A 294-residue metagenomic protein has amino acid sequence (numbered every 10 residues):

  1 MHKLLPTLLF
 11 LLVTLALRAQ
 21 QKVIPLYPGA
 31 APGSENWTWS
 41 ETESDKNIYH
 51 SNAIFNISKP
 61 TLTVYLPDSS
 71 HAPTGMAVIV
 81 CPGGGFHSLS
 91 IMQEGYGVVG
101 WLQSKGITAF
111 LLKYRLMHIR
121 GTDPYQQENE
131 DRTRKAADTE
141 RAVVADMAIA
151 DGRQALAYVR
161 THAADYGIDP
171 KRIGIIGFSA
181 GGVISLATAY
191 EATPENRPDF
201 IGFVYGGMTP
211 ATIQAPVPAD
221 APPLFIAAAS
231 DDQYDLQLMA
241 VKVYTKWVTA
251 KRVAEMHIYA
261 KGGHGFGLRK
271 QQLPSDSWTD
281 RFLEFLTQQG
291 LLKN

Functional and structural regions predicted by a protein language model:
M1-K22: Bacterial Sec-dependent N-terminal signal peptides
Q20-H71: N-terminal cap/lid segment of alpha/beta-hydrolase-fold proteins
T74-G83: Short beta-strand element of the alpha/beta-hydrolase
I91-F110: Short amphipathic alpha-helix adjacent to the substrate-entry channel of hydrolases
P124-A164, W278-R281: Alpha/beta-hydrolase active-site loop
V144-D220: Primarily recognizes the serine-hydrolase "nucleophile elbow" in alpha/beta-hydrolase and SGNH/GDSL folds
D199-I258: The feature captures the conserved acid-bearing segment of alpha/beta-hydrolase catalytic domains
V248-N294: C-terminal catalytic histidine-bearing segment of alpha/beta-hydrolase fold enzymes
